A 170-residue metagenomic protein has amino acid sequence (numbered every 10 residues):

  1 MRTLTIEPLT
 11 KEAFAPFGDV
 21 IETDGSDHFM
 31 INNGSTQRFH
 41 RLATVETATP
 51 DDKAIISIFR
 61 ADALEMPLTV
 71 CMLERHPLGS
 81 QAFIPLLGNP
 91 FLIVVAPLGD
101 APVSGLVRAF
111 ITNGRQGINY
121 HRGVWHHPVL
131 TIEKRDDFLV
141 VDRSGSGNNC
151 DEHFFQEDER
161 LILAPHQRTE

Functional and structural regions predicted by a protein language model:
M1-A109, E133, D142, S146-E170: Non-catalytic, conserved peripheral segments adjacent to functional cores
Q81-I84, G117-I118, V129: His/acidic/aromatic-lined binding-pocket segments of jelly-roll/cupin-type domains and related regulatory beta-sandwich
L92-I93, N119, H127, V140: Short hydrophobic/aromatic-rich beta-strand segments that constitute the beta-sheet cores of beta-sandwich/beta-barrel
I111-W125: Conserved metal-binding segment of the jelly-roll/cupin
G123-L139: Ligand-binding loop in jelly-roll beta-barrel domains
